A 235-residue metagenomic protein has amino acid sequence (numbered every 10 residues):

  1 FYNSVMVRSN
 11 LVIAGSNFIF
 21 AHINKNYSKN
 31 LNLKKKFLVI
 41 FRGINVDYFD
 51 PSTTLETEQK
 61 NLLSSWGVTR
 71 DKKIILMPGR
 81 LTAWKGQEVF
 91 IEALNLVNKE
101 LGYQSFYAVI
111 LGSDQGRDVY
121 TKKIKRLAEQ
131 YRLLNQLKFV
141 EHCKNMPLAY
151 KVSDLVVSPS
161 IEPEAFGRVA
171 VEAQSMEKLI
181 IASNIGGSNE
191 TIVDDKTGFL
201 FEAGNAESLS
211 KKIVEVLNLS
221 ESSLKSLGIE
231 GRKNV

Functional and structural regions predicted by a protein language model:
S9-V39, I44-Y48: A short, active-site helix/loop in glycosyltransferases that binds the activated sugar's phosphate group
I44, P78, Y107-K122: Glycosyltransferase donor-sugar binding loop
D50-V68, I124, S222: A short helix/loop element that forms part of the nucleotide-sugar donor recognition site in Leloir-type
N61-S64, E215, S222-V235: A short, well-ordered alpha-helix in the C-terminal region of glycosyltransferases
K73-K99, K122, E207: A conserved mid-protein helix/loop that constitutes part of the nucleotide-sugar donor-binding site
G116-T121, L133-C143, A149, F199-L200: Active-site donor-binding acidic/aromatic loop of nucleotide-activated sugar and phosphosugar transferases involved
L179-A182, I192: Short hydrophobic beta-strand element within catalytic cores of glycosyltransferases and related nucleotide-activated
D194-D195, F199-A206, E215-E221: Conserved acidic donor-binding segment of nucleotide-sugar-dependent glycosyltransferases
